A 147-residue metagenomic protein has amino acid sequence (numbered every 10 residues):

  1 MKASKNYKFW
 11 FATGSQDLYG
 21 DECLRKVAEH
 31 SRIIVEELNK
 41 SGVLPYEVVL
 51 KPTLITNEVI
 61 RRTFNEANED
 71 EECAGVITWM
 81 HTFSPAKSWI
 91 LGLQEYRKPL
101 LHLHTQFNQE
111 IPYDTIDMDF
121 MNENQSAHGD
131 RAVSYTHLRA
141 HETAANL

Functional and structural regions predicted by a protein language model:
Q16-R32, F120-S126: Glycine- and acidic-residue-enriched helix-capping/strand-helix junction motifs
E37-T53: Short beta-strand elements in bilobed, periplasmic/extracellular small-molecule ligand-binding domains
I60-C73, I90-G92: Short, well-structured alpha-helical segments in soluble
C73-H81, H102-L103: Periplasmic-binding protein-like
A86-Y96: Short Gly/Thr/Asp-enriched flexible loops that form oxyanion-binding sites at enzyme active sites
Q94-D117, M121-A132: Short, acidic/small-residue loops that bind anionic groups at enzyme active sites
T136-T143: Conserved small/polar residues in nucleotide/adenosyl-binding loops
